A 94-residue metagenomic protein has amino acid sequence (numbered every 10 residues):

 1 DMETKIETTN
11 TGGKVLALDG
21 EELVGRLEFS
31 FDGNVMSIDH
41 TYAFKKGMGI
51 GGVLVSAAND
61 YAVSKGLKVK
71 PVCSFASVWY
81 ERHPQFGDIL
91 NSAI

Functional and structural regions predicted by a protein language model:
T9-T11, D32: Structural motif
G13-V24: Conserved beta-hairpin
L16, V35-S37: General beta-strand recognition
E22-S30, S37: Conserved beta-strand in the GNAT
H40-G47: A short, internal acetyl-CoA/4′-phosphopantetheine-binding micro-motif in the GNAT/acyltransferase core
G47-D60: Conserved acetyl-CoA-binding loop-helix of GNAT-fold acetyltransferases
Y61-I94: C-terminal structural segments of small proteins and small subunits
